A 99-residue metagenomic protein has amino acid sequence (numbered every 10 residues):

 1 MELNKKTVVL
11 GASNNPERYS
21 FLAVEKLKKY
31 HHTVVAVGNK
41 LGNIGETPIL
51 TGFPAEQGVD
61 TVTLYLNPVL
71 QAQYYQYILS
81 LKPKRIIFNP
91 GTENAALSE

Functional and structural regions predicted by a protein language model:
M1-K40, G45, L50: Hydrophobic, well-ordered beta-alpha structural blocks that scaffold small-molecule cofactor pockets
M1-N4, P54-G58, L79-S80: Flexible, charged surface loops at secondary-structure boundaries
A12, Y65-L66, P90: Glycine-rich, N-terminal phosphate-binding loop of Rossmann-like dinucleotide-binding domains
P16-E17, Q71, E93-N94: Alpha-helix N-cap/loop-to-helix initiation residues
L22-A23, Q73-I78, A96-L97: A short acidic, amphipathic alpha-helical/loop segment
G42-Y74: Glycine-rich, highly charged phosphate/nucleotide-binding loops
L79-E99: ADP-ribose/adenylate-binding Rossmann-like module
